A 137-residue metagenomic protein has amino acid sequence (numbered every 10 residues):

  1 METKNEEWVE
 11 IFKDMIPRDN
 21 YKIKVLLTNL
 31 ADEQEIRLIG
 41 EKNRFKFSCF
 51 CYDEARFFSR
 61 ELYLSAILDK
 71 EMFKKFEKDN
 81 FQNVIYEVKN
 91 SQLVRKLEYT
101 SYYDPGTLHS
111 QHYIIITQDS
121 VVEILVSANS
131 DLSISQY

Functional and structural regions predicted by a protein language model:
M1-Y137: Surface-exposed, interaction-prone regions used to assemble/regulate multi-protein complexes
